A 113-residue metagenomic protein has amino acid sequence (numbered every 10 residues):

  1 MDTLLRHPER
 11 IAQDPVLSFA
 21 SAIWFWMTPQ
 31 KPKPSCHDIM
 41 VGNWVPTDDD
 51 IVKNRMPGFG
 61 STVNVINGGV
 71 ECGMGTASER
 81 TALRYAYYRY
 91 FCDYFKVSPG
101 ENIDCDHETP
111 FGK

Functional and structural regions predicted by a protein language model:
M1-K113: Catalytic and binding regions of secreted/periplasmic enzymes and modules that target cell-wall glycans
